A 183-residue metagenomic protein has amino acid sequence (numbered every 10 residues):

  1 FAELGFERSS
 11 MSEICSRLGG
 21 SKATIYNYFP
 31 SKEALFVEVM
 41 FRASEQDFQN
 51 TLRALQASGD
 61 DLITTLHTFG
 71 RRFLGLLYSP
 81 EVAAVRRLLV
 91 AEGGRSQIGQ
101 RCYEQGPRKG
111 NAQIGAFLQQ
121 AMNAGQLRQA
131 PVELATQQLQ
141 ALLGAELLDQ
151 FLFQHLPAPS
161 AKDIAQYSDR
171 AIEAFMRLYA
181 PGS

Functional and structural regions predicted by a protein language model:
A2-A34, E38-V39: Helix-turn-helix
F6, F29, V90-R95, K109: Short helix-capping/turn signature of helix-turn-helix
K32, A43-D47, L66-F69, E81 (+4 more regions): Hydrophobic/aromatic residues within well-ordered alpha-helical segments
V37-F69, L77: Amphipathic alpha-helical linker/stalk segments
M40, L77-R101, L148-F153: Amphipathic alpha-helical segments used for helix-helix packing
R42-N50, P80, S96, F117 (+4 more regions): A short secondary-structure junction motif
T64, G75-L76, A84, Q97-N123 (+2 more regions): Amphipathic alpha-helical packing segments from all-alpha helical-bundle domains
Q100, E104, Q119-E173: Hydrophobic/aromatic-rich alpha-helical bundle segments in the mid-to-C-terminal region
